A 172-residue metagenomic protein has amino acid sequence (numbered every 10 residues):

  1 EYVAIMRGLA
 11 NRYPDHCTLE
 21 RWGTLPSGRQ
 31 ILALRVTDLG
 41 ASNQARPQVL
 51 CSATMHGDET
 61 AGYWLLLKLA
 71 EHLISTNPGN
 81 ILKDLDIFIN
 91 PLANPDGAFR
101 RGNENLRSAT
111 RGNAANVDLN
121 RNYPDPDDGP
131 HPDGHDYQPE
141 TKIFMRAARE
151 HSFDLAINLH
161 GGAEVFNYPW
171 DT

Functional and structural regions predicted by a protein language model:
E1-Q30: Short glycine- and acidic-rich boundary segments immediately preceding or forming the N-terminal edge of structured
H16, Q30-A33, D86, N116: A residue-level signal for beta-strand positions that form part of recognition/binding surfaces within mature
S27-A33, A98-G102: Short, solvent-exposed polar/charged micro-motifs at secondary-structure junctions
A33-Q44: Short beta-strand-to-loop junctions in surface cap/lid or active-site-entrance loops
N43-M55, E59-T172: Active-site/substrate-binding loop(s) of hydrolase catalytic cores
